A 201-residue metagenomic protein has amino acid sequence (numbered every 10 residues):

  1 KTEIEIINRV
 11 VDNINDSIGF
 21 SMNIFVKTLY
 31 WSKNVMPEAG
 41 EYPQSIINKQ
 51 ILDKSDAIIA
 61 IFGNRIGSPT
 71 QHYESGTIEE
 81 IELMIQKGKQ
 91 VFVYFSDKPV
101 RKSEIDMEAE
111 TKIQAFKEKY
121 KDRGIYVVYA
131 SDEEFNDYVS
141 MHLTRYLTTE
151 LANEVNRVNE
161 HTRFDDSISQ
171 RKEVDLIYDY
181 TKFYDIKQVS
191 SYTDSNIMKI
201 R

Functional and structural regions predicted by a protein language model:
K1-R201: Conserved catalytic or regulatory cores that recognize and/or transform ribose-phosphate-containing ligands
